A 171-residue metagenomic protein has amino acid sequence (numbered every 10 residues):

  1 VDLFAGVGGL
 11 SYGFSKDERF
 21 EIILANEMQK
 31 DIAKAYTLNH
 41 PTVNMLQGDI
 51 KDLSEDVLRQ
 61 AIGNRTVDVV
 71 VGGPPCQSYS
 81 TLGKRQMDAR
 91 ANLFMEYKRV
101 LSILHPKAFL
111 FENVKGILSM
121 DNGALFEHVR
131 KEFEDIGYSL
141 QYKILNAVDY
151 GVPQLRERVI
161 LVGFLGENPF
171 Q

Functional and structural regions predicted by a protein language model:
V1, D68-V71, L110: N-terminal Rossmann-like NAD(P) cofactor-binding module of classical short-chain dehydrogenase/reductase
L3-G8: Class I SAM-dependent methyltransferase "Motif I" SAM/SAH-binding loop
F14: Aromatic pocket-lining residues of Rossmann-like dinucleotide-binding sites
E21-I23: Short beta-strand element of Class I
Q29-K30: Conserved SAM/SAH-binding beta-strand->alpha-helix loop
K34-N64: S-adenosyl-L-methionine
D56-R65, Q77-Q171: Class I S-adenosyl-L-methionine
P74: Glycine-rich, N-terminal phosphate-binding loop of Rossmann-like dinucleotide-binding domains
